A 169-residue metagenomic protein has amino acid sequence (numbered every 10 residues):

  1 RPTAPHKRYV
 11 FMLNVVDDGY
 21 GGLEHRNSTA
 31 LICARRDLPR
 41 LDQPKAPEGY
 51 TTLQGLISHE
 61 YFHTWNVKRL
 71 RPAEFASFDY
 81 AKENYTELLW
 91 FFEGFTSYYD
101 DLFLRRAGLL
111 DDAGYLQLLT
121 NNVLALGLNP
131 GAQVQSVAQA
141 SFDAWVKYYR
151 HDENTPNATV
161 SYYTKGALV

Functional and structural regions predicted by a protein language model:
R1-L88: Juxtacatalytic substrate-recognition/specificity segment
L70-F78, E83-Y163: Acidic/His/Gly-enriched intrinsically disordered linker/tail segments that often contain short helix/coil "MoRF-like"
A167-V169: Alpha-helical scaffold elements that line and support the substrate/ligand-binding pocket of soluble hydrolases
